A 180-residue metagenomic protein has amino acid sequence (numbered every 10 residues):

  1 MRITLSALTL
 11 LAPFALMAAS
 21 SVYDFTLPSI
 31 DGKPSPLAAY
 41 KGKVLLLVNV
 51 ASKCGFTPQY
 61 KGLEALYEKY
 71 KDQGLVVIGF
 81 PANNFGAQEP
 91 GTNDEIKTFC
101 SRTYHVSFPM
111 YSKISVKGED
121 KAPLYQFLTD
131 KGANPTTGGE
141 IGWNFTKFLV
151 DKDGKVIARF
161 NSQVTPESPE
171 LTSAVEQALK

Functional and structural regions predicted by a protein language model:
M1-L8: Bacterial N-terminal signal peptides that target proteins for export
P13-A15: N-terminal signal peptide c-region/cleavage motif recognized by signal peptidases
M17-A38, A122-P123: N-terminal "domain-start" segment that seeds a small globular fold
V22, T26, D94-N144: Short, internal strand/loop/helix patches that form the active-site neighborhood or redox-interaction surface
K43-V44, K53, T57-P81, S101-Y104: Conserved helix-turn-beta segment immediately C-terminal to the redox Cys motif in thioredoxin-like folds
L45-V48, V76-G79, F108-S112, L149 (+1 more regions): Structural recognition of the beta-strand scaffold that forms the well-ordered cores of secreted hydrolase catalytic
G74-G91, S107-G118: Thiol-based oxidoreductase modules, predominantly thioredoxin-like and allied folds used for disulfide exchange
P123-Q126, D130-K180: Thiol-/selenol-based redox modules, centered on thioredoxin-like and closely related oxidoreductase domains
